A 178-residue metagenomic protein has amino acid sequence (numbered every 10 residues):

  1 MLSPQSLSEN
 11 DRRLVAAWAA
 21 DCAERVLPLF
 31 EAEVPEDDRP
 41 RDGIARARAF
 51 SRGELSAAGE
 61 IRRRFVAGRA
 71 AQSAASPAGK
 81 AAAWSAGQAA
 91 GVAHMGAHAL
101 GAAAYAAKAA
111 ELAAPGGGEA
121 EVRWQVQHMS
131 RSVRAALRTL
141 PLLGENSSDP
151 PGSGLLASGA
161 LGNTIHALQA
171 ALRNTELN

Functional and structural regions predicted by a protein language model:
M1-V133: Structured binding/interaction patches within domain cores
L2-L7, A113-N178: C-terminal binding/interaction regions
